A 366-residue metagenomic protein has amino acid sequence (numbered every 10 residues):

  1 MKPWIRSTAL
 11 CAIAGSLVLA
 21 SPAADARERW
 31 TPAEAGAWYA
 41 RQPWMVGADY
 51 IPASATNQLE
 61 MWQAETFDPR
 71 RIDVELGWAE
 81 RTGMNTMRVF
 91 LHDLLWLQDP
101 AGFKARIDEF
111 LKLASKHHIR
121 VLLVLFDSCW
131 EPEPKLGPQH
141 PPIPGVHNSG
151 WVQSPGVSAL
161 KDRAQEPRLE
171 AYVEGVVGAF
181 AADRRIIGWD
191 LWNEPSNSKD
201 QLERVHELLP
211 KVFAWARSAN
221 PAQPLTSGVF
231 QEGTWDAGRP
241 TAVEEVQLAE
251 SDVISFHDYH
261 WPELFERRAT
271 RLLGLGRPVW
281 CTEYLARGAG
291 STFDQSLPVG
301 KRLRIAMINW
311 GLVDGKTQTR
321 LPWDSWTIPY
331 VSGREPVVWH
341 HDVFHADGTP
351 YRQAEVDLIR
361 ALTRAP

Functional and structural regions predicted by a protein language model:
M1-A12: Bacterial N-terminal signal peptides that target proteins for export
A20-S21: N-terminal signal peptide c-region/cleavage motif recognized by signal peptidases
R27-S251, H257, P262-L264, G274-L275 (+6 more regions): Active-site mouth of glycoside hydrolases
F293-L297: Catalytic cores of alpha/beta
N309-G311: Replace "adjacent to P-loop NTPase cores in ATP/GTP-dependent enzymes" with "adjacent to NTP-binding cores
Y351-P366: Carbohydrate-binding surfaces of carbohydrate-active enzymes
